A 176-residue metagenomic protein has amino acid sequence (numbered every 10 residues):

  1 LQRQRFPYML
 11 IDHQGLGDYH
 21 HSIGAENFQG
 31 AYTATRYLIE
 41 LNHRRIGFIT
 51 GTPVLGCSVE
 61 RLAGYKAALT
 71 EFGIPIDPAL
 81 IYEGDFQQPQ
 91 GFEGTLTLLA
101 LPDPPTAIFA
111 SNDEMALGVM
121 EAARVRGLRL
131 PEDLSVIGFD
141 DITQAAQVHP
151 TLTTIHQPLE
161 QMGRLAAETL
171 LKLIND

Functional and structural regions predicted by a protein language model:
Q2-L10, Q14-D176: Bacterial carbohydrate/catabolite-sensing allosteric modules
